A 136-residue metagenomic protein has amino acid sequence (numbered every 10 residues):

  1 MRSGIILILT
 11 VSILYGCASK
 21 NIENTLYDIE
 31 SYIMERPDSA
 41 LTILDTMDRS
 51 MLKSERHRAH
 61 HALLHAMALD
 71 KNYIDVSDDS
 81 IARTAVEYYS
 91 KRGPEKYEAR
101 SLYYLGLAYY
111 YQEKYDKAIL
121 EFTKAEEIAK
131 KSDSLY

Functional and structural regions predicted by a protein language model:
I5-L9, I13-Y136: A "functional boundary" signal
